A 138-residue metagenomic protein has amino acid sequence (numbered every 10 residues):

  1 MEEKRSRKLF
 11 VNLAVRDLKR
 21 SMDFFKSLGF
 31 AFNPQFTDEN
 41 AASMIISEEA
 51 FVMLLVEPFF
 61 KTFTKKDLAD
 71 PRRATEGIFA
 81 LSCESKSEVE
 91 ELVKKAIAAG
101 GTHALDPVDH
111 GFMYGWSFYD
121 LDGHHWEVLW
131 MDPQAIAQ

Functional and structural regions predicted by a protein language model:
M1, F63-A69: Short beta-strand/turn micro-motifs at beta-sheet edges
M1-E2, S43, V93-Q138: Vicinal oxygen chelate
M1-M22, E76-L81, D132-Q138: N-terminal beta-strand motif that seeds the catalytic metal site of vicinal oxygen chelate
S6-L18, F32-N33, P71, L92 (+2 more regions): Extended, non-catalytic scaffold segments that flank or surround catalytic motifs
F10-V11, F30, S82, D109: A generic secondary-structure micro-motif detector that highlights 1-2 residue hydrophobic/ambivalent hotspots embedded
N12-K61: Core segments of cupin and vicinal oxygen chelate
G77-K94, G100-G101: Mid-chain, well-packed structural core segment of small domains
